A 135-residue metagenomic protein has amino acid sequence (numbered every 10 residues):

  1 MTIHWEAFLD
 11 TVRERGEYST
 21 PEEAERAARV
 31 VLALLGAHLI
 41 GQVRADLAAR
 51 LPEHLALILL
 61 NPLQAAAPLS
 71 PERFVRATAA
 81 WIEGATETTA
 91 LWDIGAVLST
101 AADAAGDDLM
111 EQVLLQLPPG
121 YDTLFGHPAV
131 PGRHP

Functional and structural regions predicted by a protein language model:
M1-H38, G95, S99: The feature marks the first
H4, E23, A27, V31 (+4 more regions): Residue-level detector of well-ordered alpha-helical segments, enriched for hydrophobic/aromatic packing positions
E17, R29, E87-A90, I94-G95 (+4 more regions): A domain-level signal for the structural core that forms small-molecule/cofactor-binding pockets and catalytic centers
Y18, E22, H38-Q42, G84 (+2 more regions): Residues at alpha-helix boundaries and the short loops/turns that link adjacent helices
A37-S70, A105-P135: Extended intrinsically disordered, low-complexity coil regions enriched in Ser, Thr, Gly, Ala and often Pro
L57-D108: Short, solvent-exposed interaction modules
